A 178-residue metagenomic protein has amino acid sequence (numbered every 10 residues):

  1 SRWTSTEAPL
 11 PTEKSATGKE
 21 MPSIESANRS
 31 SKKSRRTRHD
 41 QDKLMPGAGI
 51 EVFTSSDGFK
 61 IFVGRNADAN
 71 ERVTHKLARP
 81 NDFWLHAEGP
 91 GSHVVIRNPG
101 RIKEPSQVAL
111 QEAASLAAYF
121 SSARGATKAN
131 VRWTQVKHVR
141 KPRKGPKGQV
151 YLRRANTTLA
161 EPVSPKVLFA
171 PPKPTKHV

Functional and structural regions predicted by a protein language model:
S1-H93, R97-V178: Extended, highly charged segments
